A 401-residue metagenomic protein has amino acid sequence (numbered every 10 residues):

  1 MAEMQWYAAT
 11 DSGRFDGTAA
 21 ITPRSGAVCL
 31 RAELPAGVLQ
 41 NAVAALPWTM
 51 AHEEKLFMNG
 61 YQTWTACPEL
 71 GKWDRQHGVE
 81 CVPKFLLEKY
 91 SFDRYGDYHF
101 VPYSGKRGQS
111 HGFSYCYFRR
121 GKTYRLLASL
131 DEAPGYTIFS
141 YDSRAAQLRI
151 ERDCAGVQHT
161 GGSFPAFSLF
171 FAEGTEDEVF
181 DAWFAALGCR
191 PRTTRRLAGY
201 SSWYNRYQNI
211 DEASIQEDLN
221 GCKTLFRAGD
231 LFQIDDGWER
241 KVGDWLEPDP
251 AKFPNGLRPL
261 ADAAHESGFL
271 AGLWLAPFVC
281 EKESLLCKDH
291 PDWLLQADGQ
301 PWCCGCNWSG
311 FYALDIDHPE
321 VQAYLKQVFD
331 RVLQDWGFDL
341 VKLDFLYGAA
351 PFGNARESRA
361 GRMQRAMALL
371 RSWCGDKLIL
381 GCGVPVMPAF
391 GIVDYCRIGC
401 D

Functional and structural regions predicted by a protein language model:
M1-V179: N-terminal accessory beta-strand-rich subdomains and adjacent acidic, glycine-rich linkers that precede catalytic cores
G26, G37-V38, T224-A228, H265-L270: Short, solvent-exposed loop/edge-beta patches enriched in aromatic
C29-R31, G199-S201, L270-W274: Residues within well-ordered beta-strands of beta-sheet-rich folds
T123, C154-V157, S202-Y204, D236 (+1 more regions): Short glycine-centered, acidic/aromatic-flanked micro-motifs in structured strand/loop junctions that mark active-site
E151, E217-D218, N255-L260: Short alpha-helical segments and helix-capping/turn motifs at coil-helix boundaries
D153-A155, S163-A198, E357, Q364-G399: Substrate-binding groove of N-acetylhexosamine-processing glycoside hydrolases
F180-L231, D236-R240: An acidic-aromatic substrate-binding cleft motif
L231-D401: Aromatic- and carboxylate-enriched substrate-binding clefts and catalytic-loop regions of carbohydrate-active enzymes
